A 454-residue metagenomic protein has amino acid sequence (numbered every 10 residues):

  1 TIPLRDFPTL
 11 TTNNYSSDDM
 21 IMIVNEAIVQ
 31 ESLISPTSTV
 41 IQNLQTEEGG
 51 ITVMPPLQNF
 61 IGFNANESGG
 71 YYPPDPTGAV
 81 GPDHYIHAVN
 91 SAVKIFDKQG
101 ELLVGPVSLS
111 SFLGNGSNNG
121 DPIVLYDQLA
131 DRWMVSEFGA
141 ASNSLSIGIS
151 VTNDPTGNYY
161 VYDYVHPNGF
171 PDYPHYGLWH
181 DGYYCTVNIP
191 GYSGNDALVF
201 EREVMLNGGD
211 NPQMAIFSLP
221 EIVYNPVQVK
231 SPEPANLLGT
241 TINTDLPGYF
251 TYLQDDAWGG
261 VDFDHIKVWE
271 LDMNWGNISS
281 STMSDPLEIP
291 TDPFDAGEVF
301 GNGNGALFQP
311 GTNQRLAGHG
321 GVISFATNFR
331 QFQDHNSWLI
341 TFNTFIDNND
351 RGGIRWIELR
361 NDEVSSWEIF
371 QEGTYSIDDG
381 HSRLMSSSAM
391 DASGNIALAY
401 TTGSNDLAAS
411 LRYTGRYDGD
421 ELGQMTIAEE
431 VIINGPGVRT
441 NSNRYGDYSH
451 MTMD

Functional and structural regions predicted by a protein language model:
T1-D454: C-terminal PAP-associated
